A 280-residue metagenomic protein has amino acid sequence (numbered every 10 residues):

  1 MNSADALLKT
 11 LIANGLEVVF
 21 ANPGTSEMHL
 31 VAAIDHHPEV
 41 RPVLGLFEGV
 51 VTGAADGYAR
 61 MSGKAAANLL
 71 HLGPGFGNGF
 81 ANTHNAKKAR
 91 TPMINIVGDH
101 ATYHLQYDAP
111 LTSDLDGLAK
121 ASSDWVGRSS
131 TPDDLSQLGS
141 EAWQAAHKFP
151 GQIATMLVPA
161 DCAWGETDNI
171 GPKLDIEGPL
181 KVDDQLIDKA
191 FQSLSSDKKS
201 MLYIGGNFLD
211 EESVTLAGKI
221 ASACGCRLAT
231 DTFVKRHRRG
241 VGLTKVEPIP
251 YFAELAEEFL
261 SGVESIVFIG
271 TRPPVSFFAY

Functional and structural regions predicted by a protein language model:
M1-Y280: N-terminal alpha/beta PP-like core and its mobile active-site loop of ThDP/TPP-dependent enzymes
